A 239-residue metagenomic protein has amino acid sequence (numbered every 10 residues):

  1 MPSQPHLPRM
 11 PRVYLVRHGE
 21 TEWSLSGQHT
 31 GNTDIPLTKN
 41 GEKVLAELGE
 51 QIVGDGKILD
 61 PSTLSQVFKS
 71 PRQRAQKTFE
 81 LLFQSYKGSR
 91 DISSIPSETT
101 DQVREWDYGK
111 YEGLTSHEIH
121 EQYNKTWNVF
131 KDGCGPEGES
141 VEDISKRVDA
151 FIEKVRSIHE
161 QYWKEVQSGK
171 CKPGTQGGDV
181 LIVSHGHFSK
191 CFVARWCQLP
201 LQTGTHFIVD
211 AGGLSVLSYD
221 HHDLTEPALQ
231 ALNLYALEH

Functional and structural regions predicted by a protein language model:
M1-R12, L48, I58, Q84 (+6 more regions): Acidic, low-complexity terminal tails and accessory targeting/binding regions of phosphate-metabolizing enzymes
S3-P8, G49-Y123, W127: Phosphate-coordination/substrate-recognition cap region in phosphate-metabolizing enzymes
Y14, E20-L81, G135-D149: Loop-to-helix element that buttresses phosphate recognition and phosphoryl-transfer chemistry
H18, H185: Active-site glycine-centered loops adjacent to acidic/histidine catalytic or metal-binding residues that shape
L59-P71, P96-E98, W163-V183: Short glycine-rich phosphate-binding loop at a beta-alpha junction
K77-E80, C191-R195: A short acidic (Asp/Glu
N124-E142, A236-H239: Extended, charge-rich low-complexity interaction segments
G186-K190, G213: GST superfamily/GST-like fold recognition
